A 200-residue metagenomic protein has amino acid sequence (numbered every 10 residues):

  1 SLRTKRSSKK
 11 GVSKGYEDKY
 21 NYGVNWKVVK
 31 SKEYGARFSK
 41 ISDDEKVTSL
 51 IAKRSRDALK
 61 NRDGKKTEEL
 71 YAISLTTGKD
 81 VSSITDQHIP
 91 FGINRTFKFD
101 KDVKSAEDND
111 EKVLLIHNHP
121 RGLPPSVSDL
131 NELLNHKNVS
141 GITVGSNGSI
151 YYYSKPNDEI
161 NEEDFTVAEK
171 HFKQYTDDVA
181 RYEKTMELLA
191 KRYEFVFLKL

Functional and structural regions predicted by a protein language model:
S1-V47, Q174-D177: Low-complexity, glycine/serine/proline-rich disordered segments that function as export/translocation leaders
K5, D18, N138-L200: Divalent-metal-activated hydrolytic enzyme cores
I41-A58, L123-S128: Charged, amphipathic alpha-helical segments
R62-E68: Short, flexible loop/turn motifs enriched in small residues
E68-T76, G141-V144: Short beta-strand scaffold segments in enzyme catalytic cores
S74-S82, G148-S149: Short, glycine-anchored, charge-dense loop/turn motifs used at functional sites
V81, L123-P125, Y152: Short active-site-adjacent helix-start/loop capping segments
T85-H136: Short HxH-centered metal-ligating active-site micro-motif
